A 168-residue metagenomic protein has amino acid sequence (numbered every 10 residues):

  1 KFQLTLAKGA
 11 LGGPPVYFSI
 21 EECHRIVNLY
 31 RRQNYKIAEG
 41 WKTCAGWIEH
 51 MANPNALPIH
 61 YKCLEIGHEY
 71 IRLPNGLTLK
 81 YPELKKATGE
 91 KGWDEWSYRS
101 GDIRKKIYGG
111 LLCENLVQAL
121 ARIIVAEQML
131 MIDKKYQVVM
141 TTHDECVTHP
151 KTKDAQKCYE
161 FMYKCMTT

Functional and structural regions predicted by a protein language model:
K1-T168: Conserved catalytic core of nucleotide polymerization and phosphodiester-bond processing enzymes
